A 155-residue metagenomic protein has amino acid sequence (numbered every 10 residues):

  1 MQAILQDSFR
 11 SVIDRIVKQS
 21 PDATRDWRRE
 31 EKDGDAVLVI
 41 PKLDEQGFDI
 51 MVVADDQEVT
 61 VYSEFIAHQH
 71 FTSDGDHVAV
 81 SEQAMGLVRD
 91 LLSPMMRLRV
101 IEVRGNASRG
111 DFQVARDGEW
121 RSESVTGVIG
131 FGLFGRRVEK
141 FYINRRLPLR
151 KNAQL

Functional and structural regions predicted by a protein language model:
Q2-Q6, R10, D74-S81: Generic detection of long, well-ordered alpha-helical segments
A3, K18, R89-L155: Acidic, proline/glycine-rich low-complexity IDRs
I4-A23: Amphipathic alpha-helical segments
I16-S20, V37-E45, V88-S93: Short, solvent-exposed secondary-structure boundary motifs
A23-V59: Amphipathic, interaction-prone secondary-structure segments
D44-E82, S122-L155: Intrinsically disordered, low-complexity regulatory segments enriched in Ser/Thr/Pro and charged residues
D76-M96: Catalytic cores of nucleic-acid endonucleases
